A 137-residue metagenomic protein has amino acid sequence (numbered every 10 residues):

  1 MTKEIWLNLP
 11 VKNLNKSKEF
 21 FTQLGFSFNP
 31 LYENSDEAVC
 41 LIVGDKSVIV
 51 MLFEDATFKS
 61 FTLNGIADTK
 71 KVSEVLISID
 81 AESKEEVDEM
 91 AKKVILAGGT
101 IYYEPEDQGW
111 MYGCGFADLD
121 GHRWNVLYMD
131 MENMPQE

Functional and structural regions predicted by a protein language model:
M1-E19, E74-I79, D130-E137: N-terminal beta-strand motif that seeds the catalytic metal site of vicinal oxygen chelate
T2, D45-S47, K70-E74: Short connector loops at helix/strand junctions that flank enzyme active sites, especially segments positioning acidic
N8-D55: Core segments of cupin and vicinal oxygen chelate
L14, K84-E85: Residues at or immediately preceding the N-termini of alpha-helices
F20, E85-M90: Short amphipathic alpha-helices within nucleic acid-binding modules
F53-F58, M129-M131: Acetyl-CoA-dependent GNAT
F58-G65, M134-Q136: A short, acidic/glycine-rich surface segment
D88-E137: Vicinal oxygen chelate
